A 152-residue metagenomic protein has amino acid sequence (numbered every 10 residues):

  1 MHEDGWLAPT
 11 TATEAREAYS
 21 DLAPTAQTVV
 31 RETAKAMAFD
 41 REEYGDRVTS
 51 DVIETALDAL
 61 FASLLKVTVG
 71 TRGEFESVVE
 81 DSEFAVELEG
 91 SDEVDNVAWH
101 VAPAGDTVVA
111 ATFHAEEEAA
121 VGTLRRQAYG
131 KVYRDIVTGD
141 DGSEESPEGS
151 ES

Functional and structural regions predicted by a protein language model:
M1-S152: Acidic, polar-rich N-terminal leader regions of halophilic archaeal proteins
